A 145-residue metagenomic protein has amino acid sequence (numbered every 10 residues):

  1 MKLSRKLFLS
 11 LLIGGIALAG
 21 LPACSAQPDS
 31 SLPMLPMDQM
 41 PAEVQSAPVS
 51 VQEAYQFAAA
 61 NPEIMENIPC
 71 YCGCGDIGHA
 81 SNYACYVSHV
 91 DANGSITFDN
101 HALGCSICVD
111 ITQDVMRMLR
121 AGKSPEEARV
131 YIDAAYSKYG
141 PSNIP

Functional and structural regions predicted by a protein language model:
F8-L9: N-terminal export leaders
G20-A23: C-terminal motif of bacterial Sec signal peptides marking the signal peptidase cleavage site
S25-Q27: Bacterial signal peptide processing site
S30-Y71: N-terminal secretory signal peptides
A42-V44, T97-C105, D114-A121: Second-shell loop/turn segments in exported
Y55-P69, H89-N100, A128: Immediate flanking context of iron-sulfur cluster ligation sites
E66-Y86, L103-I111: Local cysteine-cluster metal-coordination motifs and their immediate loop/turn environment, predominantly Fe-S cluster
M116-P145: Short flanking/linker segments adjacent to small metal-binding domains or redox-active Cys/His motifs
